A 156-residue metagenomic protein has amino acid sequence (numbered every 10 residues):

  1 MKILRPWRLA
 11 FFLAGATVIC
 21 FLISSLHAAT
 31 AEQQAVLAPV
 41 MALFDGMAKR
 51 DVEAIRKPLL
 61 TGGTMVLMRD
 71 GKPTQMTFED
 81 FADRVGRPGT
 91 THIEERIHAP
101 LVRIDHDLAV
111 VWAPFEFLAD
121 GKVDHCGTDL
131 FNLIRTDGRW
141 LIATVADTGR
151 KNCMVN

Functional and structural regions predicted by a protein language model:
K2-G15: Bacterial N-terminal signal peptides that target proteins for export
G15, I19-K57, M76, N156: Short, low-complexity N-terminal intrinsically disordered segments enriched in polar/charged residues
L43, I55-R56, G63, V111 (+1 more regions): Hydrophobic pocket/interface hotspot
A48-P88: N-terminal, post-signal-peptide region of Sec/Tat-exported proteins
L59-T61, R69-G71, A113-F117, D129 (+1 more regions): A mature extracytoplasmic/lumenal domain signature
T64, M76-V123: Surface-exposed, charged secondary-structure patches
C126-C153: Short beta-strand edge/turn micro-motifs at domain boundaries
